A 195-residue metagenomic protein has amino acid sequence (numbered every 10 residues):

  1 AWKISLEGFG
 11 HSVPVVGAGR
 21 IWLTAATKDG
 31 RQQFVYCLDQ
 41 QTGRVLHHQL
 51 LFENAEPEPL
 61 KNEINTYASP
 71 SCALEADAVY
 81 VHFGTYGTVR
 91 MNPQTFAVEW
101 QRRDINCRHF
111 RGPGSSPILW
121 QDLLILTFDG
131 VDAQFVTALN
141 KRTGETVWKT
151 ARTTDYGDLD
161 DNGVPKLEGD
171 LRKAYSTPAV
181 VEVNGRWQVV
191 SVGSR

Functional and structural regions predicted by a protein language model:
A1-R195: Noncatalytic, solvent-exposed loop/strand surfaces of beta-propeller-type extracellular/periplasmic domains
